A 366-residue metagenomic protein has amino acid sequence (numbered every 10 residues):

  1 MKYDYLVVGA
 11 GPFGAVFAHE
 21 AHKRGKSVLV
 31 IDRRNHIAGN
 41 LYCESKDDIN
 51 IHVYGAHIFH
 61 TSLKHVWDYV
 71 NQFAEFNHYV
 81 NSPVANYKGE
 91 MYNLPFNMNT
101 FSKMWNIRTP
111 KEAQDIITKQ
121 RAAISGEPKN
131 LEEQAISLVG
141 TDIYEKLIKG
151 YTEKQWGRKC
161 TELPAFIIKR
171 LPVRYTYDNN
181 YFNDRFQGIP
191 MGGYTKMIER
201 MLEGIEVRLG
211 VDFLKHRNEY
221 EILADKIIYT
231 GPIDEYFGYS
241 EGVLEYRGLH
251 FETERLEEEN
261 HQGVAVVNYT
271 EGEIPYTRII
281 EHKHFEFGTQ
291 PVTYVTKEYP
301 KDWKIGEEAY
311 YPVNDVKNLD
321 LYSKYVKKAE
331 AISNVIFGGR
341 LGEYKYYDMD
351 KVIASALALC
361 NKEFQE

Functional and structural regions predicted by a protein language model:
Y3, G25, I205, L223-D225 (+1 more regions): Short, well-ordered alpha-helix to beta-strand connector turns
Y3-V30, C360, F364: N-terminal Rossmann-like FAD-binding beta1-loop-alpha1 element of flavoenzymes
V8-A10, I31-R33, T61-S62, G192 (+2 more regions): Short His-Asn-centered micro-motif
P12-F13, N35-H36, N99, E153 (+5 more regions): Short, solvent-exposed loop/turn segments at secondary-structure junctions
H19-D47: Glycine-rich FAD pyrophosphate-binding loop
D47-A122: Dinucleotide-binding Rossmann-like beta1-alpha1 core, especially the glycine-rich loop that anchors the ADP
K88-Y92, M98-K226, T230, E235-F237: Active-site/ligand-binding neighborhood in enzyme catalytic cores
D225, E235-E366: C-terminal segments that line or cap access tunnels to active or ligand-binding sites in enzymes and enzyme-associated
